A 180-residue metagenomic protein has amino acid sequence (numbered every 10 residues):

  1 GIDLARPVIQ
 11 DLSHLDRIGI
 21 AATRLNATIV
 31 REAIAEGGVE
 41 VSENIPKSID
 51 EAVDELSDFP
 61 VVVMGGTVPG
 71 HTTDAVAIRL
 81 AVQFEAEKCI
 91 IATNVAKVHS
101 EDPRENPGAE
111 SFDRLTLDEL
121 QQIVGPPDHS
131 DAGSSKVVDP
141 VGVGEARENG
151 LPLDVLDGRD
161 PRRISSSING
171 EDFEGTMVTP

Functional and structural regions predicted by a protein language model:
G1-P180: C-terminal catalytic "cap/lid" subdomain
